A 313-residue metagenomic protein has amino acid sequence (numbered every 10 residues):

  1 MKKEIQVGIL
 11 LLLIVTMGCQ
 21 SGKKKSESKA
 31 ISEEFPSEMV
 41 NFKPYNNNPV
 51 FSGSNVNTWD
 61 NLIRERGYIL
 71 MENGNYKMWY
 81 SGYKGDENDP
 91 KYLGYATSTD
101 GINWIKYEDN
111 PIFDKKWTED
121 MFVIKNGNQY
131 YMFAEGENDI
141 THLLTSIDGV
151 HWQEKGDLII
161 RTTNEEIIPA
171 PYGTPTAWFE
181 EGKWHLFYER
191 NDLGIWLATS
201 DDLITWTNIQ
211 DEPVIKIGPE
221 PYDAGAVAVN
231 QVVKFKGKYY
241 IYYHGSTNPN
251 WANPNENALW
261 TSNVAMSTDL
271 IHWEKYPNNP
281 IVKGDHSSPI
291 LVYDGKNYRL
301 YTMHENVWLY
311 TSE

Functional and structural regions predicted by a protein language model:
K2-K3, F235: Hydrophobic transmembrane signal anchors and adjacent membrane-proximal interface regions, especially in viral
K3-L10: Sec-dependent signal peptide recognition, specifically the positively charged N-region followed immediately by
L12-G18: Hydrophobic h-region of N-terminal signal peptides that target proteins for export in Gram-negative bacteria
C19-E313: Carbohydrate-active catalytic/glycan-binding domains of CAZyme proteins, especially the secreted or lumenal ectodomains
